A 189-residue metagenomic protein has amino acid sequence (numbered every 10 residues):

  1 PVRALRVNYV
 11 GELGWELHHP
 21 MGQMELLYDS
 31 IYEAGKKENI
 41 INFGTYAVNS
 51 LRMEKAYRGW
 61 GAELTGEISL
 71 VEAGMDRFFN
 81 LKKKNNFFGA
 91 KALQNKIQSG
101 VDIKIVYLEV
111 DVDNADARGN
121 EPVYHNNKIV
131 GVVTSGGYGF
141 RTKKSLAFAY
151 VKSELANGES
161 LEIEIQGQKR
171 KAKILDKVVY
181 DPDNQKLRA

Functional and structural regions predicted by a protein language model:
P1-A189: Conserved, structured C-terminal
